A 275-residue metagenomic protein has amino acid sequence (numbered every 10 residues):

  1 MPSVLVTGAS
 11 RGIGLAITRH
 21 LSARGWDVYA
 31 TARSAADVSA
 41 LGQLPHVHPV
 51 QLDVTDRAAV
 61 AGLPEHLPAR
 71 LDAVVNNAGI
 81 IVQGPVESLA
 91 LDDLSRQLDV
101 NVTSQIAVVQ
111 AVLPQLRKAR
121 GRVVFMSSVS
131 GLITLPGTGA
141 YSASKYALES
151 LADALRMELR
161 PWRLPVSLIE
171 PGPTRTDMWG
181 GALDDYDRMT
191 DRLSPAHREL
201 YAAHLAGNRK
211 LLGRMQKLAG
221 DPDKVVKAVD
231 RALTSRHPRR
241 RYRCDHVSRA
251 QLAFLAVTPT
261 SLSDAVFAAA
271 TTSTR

Functional and structural regions predicted by a protein language model:
S10-R11: Conserved glycine-rich cofactor-binding loop
L52-G62, L91: The beta1-alpha1 cofactor-binding region of Rossmann-like NAD(H)/NADP(H)-dependent oxidoreductases
N77-V82: Conserved NAD(P)H cofactor-binding loop of Rossmann-fold oxidoreductase domains
P85-V86, D93-S95: Substrate-binding pocket helix/loop in short-chain dehydrogenase/reductase
V109, S144-A147: Active-site helix of classical SDR
S128: Residue(s) in the substrate-gating loop at a strand-loop-helix junction that position the organic substrate next
P161-G213: C-terminal beta-strand-loop-alpha-helix "lid" module of Rossmann-like NAD(P)-dependent dehydrogenases
